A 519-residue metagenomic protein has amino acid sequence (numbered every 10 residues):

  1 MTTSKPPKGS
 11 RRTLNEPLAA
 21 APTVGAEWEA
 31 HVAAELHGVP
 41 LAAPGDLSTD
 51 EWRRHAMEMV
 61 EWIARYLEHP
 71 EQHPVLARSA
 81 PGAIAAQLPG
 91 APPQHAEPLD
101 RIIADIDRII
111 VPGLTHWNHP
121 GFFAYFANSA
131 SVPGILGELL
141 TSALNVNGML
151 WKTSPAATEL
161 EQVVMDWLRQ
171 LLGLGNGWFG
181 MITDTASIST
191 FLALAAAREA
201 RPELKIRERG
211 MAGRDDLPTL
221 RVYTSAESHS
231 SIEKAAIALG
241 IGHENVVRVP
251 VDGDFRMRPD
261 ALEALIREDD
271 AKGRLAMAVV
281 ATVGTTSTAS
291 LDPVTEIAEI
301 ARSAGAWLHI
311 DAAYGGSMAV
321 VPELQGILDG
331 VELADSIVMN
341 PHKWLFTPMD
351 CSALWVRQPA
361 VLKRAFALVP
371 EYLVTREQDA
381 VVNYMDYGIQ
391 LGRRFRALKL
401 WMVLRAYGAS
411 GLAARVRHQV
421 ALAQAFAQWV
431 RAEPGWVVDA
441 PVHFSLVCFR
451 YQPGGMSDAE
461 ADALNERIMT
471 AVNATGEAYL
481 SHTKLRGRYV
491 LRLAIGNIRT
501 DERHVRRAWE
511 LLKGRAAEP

Functional and structural regions predicted by a protein language model:
T3, E16-G177, T470, A474-A478 (+2 more regions): N-terminal entrance/gating region of PLP-dependent enzymes' catalytic architecture
K5-K8, R12, H482-P519: PLP-dependent enzyme catalytic core of the Aspartate aminotransferase-like
G38-T49, L144-K152, G175-M181, D216-T219 (+4 more regions): Glycine- and acidic
A156, T185, S189-K363: Conserved PLP-enzyme active-site core in the AAT-like
E227-H229, G253-D254, G284-T286, G315 (+11 more regions): Short, glycine-/Ser/Thr-/acidic-enriched flexible segments
A304, D329-R431: Active-site C-terminal subdomain of aminotransferase-like
V437-V442, L480-K484: Short beta-strand
V438-V472: Conserved PLP-binding catalytic core of the aspartate aminotransferase-like
